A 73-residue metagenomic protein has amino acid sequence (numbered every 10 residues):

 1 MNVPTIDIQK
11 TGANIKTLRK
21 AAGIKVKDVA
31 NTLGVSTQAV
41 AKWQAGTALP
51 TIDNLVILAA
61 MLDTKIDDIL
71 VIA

Functional and structural regions predicted by a protein language model:
M1-A21: A short, Lys/Arg-rich alpha-helix, primarily the initiator
A13, G23-I24, P50-D53: Residue-level signal for the short linker/turn that defines the boundary of a DNA-recognition helix
K16, A41-K42, L70: Key DNA-contacting residues within the recognition helix of helix-turn-helix
K20, N31, A60: Alpha-helical residues within the helix-turn-helix
G23-K42: Short alpha-helical DNA-recognition segment
A45: Short, conserved catalytic or interaction motifs in soluble domains
T51-D68: DNA major-groove recognition helix of helix-turn-helix/homeodomain DNA-binding modules
